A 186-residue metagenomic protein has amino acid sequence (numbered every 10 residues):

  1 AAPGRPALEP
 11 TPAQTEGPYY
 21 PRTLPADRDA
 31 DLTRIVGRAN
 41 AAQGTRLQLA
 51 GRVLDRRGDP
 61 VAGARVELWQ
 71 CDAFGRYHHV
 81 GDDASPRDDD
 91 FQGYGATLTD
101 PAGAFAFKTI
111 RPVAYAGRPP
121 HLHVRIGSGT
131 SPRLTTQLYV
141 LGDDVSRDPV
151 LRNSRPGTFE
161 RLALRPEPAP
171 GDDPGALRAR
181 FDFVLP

Functional and structural regions predicted by a protein language model:
P3-P186: Beta-strand-dominated extracellular/periplasmic modules and repeats in secreted or surface-exposed proteins
